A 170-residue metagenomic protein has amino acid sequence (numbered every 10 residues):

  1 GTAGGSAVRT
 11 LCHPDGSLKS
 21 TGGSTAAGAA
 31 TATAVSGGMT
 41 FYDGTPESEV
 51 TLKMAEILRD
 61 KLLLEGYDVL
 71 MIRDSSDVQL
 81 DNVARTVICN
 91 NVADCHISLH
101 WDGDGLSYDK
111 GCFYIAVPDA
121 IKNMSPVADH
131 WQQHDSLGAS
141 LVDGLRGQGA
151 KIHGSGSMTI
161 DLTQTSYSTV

Functional and structural regions predicted by a protein language model:
G1-V170: Catalytic-site microenvironment of enzymes that process N-acetyl-hexosamine-containing cell-wall polysaccharides
